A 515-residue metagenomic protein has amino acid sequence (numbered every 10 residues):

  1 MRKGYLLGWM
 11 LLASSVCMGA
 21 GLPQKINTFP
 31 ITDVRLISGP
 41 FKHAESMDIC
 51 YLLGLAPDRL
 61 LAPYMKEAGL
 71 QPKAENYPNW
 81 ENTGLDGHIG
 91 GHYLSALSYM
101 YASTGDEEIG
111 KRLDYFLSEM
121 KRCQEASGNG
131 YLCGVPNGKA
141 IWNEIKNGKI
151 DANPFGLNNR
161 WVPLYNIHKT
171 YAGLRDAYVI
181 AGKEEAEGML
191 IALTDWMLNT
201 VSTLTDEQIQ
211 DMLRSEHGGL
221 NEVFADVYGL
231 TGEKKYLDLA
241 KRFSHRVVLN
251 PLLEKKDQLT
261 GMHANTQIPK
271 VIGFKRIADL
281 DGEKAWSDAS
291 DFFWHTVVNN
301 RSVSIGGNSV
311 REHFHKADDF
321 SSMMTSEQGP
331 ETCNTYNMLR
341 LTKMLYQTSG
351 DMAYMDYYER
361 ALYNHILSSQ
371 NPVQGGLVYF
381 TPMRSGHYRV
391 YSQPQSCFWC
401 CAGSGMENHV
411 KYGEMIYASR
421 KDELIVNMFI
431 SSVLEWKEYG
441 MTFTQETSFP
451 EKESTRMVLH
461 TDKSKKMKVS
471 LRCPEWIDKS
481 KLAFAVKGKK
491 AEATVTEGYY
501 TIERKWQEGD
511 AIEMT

Functional and structural regions predicted by a protein language model:
M1-L22: Bacterial Sec-dependent N-terminal signal peptides
G21-T515: Glycan-recognition and catalytic cores of secretory/periplasmic carbohydrate-active enzymes
